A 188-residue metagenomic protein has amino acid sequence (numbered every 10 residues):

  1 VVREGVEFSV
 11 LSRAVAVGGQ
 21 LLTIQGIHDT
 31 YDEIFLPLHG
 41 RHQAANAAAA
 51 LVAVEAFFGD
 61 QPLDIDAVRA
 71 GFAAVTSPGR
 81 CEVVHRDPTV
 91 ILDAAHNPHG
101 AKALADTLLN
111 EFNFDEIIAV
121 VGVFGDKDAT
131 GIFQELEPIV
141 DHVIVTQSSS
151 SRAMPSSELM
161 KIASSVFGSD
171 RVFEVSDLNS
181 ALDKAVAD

Functional and structural regions predicted by a protein language model:
V1-E4, E82, I91, F173-V175: General small-molecule cofactor/ligand-binding pocket signal
V1-Y31: Extended acidic/charged loop-beta regions that coordinate divalent cations and stabilize anionic phosphate/carboxylate
V2-E4, L63-V68, R171-V172: Short, surface-exposed acidic
E4, F114, I144-Q147: Short beta-strands and strand-loop turn motifs
V6-F8, G122, Q147-R152: Short, acidic/turn-prone active-site loops that include or flank metal/cofactor- and phosphate-binding residues
V6-F8, S77, R86, D177-N179: Residues that form or immediately flank small-molecule/cofactor binding pockets and catalytic motifs
V17-L22, T89-L92, P98, F133-D188: C-terminal helical cap/extension that packs against the catalytic core of soluble nucleotide-cofactor enzymes
Q20-H142: Nucleotide phosphate-binding/pyrophosphate-handling subdomain across enzymes that bind or process nucleotide phosphates
